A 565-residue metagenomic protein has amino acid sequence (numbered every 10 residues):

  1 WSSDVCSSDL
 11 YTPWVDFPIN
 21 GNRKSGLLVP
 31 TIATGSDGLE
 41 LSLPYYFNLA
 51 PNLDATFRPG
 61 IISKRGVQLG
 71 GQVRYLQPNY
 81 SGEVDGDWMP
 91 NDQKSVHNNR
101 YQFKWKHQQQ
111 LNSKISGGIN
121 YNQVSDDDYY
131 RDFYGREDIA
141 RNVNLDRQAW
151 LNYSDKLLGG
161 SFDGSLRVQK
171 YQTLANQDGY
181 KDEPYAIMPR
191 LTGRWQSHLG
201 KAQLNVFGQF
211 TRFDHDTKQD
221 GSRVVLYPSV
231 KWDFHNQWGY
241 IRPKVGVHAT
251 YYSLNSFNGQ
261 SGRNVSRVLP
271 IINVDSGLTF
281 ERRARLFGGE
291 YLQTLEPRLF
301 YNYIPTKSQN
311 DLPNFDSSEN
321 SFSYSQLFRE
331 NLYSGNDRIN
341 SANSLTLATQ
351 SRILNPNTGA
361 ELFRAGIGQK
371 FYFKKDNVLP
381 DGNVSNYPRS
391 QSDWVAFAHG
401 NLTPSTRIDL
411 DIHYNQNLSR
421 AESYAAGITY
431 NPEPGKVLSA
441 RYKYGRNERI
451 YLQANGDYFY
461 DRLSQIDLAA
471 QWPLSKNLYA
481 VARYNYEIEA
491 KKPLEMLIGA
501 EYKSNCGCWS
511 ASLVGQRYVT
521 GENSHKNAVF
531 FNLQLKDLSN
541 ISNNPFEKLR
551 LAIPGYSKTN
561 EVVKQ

Functional and structural regions predicted by a protein language model:
S3-Q565: Outer-membrane beta-barrel proteins and related beta-barrel translocases across Gram-negative bacteria
